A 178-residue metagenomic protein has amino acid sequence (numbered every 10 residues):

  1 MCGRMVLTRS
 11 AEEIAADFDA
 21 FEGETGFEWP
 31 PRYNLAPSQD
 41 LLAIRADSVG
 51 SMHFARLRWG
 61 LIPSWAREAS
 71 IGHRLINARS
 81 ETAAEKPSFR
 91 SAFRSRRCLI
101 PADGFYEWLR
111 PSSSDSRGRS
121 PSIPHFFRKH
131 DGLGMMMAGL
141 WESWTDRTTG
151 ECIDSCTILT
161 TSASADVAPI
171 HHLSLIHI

Functional and structural regions predicted by a protein language model:
M1-I176: Short linear sequence motif anchored by a di-proline
